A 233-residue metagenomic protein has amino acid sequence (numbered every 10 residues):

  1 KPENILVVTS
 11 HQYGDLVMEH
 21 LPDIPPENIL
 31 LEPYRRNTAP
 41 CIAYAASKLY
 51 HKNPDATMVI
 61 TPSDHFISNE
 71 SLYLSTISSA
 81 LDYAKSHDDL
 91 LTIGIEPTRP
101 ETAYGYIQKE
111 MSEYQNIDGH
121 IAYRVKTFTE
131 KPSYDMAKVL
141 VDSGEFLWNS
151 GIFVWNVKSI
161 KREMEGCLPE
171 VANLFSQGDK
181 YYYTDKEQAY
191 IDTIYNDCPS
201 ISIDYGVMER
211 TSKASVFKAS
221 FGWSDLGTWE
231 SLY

Functional and structural regions predicted by a protein language model:
K1-P62, S68-S78: Conserved N-terminal catalytic core of the sugar/cofactor nucleotidyltransferase
P2-E3, P25-P26, N53-A56, S86-L90 (+4 more regions): Short coil/turn connectors at secondary-structure junctions
V8, V59-P62, T92-E96, T129 (+1 more regions): Short beta-strand segments
I29, L90-T92, V216: Conserved beta-strand scaffold positions in the cores of enzyme catalytic domains, especially in NTP/NDP-utilizing
R35-P40, R99-E101, Y134-M136, W223-S224: A short acidic, often aromatic-flanked loop/helix-cap motif at beta-alpha or helix-coil junctions that lines enzyme
S63-F66, F221-W223: Conserved short loop/turn motifs at secondary-structure junctions
F66-T102, Q108: Conserved donor-nucleotide/metal-binding helix-loop-beta segment in metal-dependent transferases, i.e., the alpha-helix
Y106-Y233: Catalytic core of tubulin tyrosine ligase-like
